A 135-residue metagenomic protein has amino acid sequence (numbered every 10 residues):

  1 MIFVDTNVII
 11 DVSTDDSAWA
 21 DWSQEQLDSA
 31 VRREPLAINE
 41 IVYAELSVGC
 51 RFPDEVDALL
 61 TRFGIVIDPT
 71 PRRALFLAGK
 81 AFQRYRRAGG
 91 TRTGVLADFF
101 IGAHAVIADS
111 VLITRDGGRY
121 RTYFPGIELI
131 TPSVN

Functional and structural regions predicted by a protein language model:
M1, G102-N135: Acidic, PIN/NYN-like endoribonuclease modules and their adjacent C-terminal/linker elements
M1-I38, S47-L59, I130, N135: Short, well-structured N-terminal submotif of metal-dependent ribonuclease cores
V8, V42, A74, F100-I101 (+1 more regions): Alpha-helix capping/helix-boundary segments
V12, E40, P71, D116: Nucleotide-sugar donor-binding loop of glycosyltransferases
R33, R62-G64, D109, G126: A generic structural signal for alpha->beta connector loops
E45-L46, E55, L77, T122-Y123: Phosphate- and divalent-cation-binding pockets in alpha/beta enzyme and binding domains that engage nucleotide-derived
V66-R115: Active-site neighborhoods of divalent-metal-dependent phosphate/nucleic-acid chemistry enzymes
